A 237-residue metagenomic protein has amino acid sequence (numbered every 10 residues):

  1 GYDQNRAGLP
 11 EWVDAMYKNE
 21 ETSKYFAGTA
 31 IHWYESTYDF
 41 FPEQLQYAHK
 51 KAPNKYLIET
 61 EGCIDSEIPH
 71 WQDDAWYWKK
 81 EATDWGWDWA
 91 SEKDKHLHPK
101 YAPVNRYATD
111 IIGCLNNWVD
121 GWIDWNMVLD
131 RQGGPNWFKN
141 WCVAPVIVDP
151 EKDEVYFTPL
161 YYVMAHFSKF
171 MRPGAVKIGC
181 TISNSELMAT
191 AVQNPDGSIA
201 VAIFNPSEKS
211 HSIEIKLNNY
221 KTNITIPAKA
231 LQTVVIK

Functional and structural regions predicted by a protein language model:
G1-H70, K79: Active-site neighborhood of glycoside hydrolase catalytic domains
E20-Y25, K50-A52, N116-N117, V155 (+1 more regions): Extracellular/periplasmic catalytic domains that process cell-envelope and extracellular macromolecules
T29, C114, W122, M164 (+2 more regions): Conserved, mostly hydrophobic/aromatic
I31, S36, I64, L129 (+3 more regions): Short, glycine-/Ser/Thr-/acidic-enriched flexible segments
E59-Y162, G179-I182: Aromatic/acidic polysaccharide-binding cleft in carbohydrate-active enzymes
K169, T181-N218, K229: Carbohydrate-binding surface patches
M171, A175-G179: Edge strands and adjacent loops of beta-rich recognition modules
T225-K237: C-terminal beta-strand-rich structural cap/linker in extracellular carbohydrate-active enzymes
